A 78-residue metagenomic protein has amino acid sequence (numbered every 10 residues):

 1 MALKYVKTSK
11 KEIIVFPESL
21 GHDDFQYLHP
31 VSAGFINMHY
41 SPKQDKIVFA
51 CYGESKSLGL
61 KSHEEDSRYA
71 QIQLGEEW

Functional and structural regions predicted by a protein language model:
M1-W78: Intrinsic low-complexity, intrinsically disordered or marginally ordered coil/linker segments
